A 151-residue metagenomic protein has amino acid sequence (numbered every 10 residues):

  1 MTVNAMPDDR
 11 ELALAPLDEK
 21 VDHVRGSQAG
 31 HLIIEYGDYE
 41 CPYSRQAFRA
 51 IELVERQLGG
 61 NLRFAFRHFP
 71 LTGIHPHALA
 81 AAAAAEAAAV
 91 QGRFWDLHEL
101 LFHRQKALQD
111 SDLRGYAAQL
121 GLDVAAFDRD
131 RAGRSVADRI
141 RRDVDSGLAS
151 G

Functional and structural regions predicted by a protein language model:
M1-G73, V136-G151: Extracytoplasmic thiol/disulfide redox context detector
L32-Q119, D123, D128: Structural alpha/beta surface segment adjacent to cysteine/selenocysteine redox centers across thiol/disulfide enzymes
A125-A137: Metal-dependent phosphoesterase signature
